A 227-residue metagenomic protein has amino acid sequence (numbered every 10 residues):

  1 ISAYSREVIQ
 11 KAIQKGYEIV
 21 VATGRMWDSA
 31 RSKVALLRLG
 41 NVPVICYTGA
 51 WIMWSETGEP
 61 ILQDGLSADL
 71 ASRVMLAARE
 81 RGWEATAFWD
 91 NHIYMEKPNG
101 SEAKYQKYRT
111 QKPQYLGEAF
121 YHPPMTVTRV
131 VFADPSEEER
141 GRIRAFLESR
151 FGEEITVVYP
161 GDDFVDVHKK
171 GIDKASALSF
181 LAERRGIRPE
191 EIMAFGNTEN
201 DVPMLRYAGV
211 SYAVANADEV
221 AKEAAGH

Functional and structural regions predicted by a protein language model:
A3-E102: Active-site phosphate-binding/coordination module
R6, Q10, V202-R206, E219-K222: Alpha-helical segments flanking ligand/cofactor-binding loops in enzyme cores
V20, I45, M193-F195, Y212: Hydrophobic/aromatic beta-strand patches that form the interior of the parallel beta-sheet core in alpha/beta enzyme
A30-V34, I143, L147, A221: Hydrophobic packing residues within well-ordered alpha-helices of enzyme cores
N41, V127-T128, A208, A225: Short, well-ordered alpha-helix to beta-strand connector turns
A71-R73, A77, R81-F195, E199-M204 (+1 more regions): Conserved acidic, metal-coordinating active-site core of Asp-based, Mg2+-dependent phosphoryl-transfer enzymes
Y207, S211-H227: Asp-based, Mg2+/Mn2+-dependent phosphohydrolase catalytic module
